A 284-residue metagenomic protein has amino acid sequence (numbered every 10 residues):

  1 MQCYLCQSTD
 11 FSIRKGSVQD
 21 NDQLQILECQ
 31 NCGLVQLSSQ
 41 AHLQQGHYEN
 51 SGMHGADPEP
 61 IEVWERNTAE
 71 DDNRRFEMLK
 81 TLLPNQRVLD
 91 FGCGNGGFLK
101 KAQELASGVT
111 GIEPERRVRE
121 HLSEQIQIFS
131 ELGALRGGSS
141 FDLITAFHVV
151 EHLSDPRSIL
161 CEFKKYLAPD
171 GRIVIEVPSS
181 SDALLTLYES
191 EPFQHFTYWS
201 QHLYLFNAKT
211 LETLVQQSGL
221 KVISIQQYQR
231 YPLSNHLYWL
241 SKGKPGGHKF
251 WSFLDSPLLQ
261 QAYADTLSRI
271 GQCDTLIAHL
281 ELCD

Functional and structural regions predicted by a protein language model:
M1-F147, P156-E162, Q227-Y228, G243-F253 (+1 more regions): Conserved N-terminal segment of class I S-adenosyl-L-methionine
Y4-S12, A208-Q227: A SAM-dependent methyltransferase catalytic signature shared across enzymes that methylate proteins
Q86, D170-G171: Surface-exposed loop/turn positions
V118, S181-A183, Q229-P232: Feature marks short, surface-exposed loop/turn motifs that line or immediately flank catalytic pockets and channel
H148, H152, H202: Histidine-centered divalent metal-coordination motifs
H152-D155, N207: Acidic/polar helix N-cap motif
L153-S154, L167-P169: Helix-to-beta-strand junctions that scaffold the AdoMet/dcAdoMet cofactor pocket in Class I SAM-dependent enzymes
I175-Y204, K209-L214, N235-K242: Short, glycine-/aromatic-enriched active-site segment of Class I SAM-dependent methyltransferases
